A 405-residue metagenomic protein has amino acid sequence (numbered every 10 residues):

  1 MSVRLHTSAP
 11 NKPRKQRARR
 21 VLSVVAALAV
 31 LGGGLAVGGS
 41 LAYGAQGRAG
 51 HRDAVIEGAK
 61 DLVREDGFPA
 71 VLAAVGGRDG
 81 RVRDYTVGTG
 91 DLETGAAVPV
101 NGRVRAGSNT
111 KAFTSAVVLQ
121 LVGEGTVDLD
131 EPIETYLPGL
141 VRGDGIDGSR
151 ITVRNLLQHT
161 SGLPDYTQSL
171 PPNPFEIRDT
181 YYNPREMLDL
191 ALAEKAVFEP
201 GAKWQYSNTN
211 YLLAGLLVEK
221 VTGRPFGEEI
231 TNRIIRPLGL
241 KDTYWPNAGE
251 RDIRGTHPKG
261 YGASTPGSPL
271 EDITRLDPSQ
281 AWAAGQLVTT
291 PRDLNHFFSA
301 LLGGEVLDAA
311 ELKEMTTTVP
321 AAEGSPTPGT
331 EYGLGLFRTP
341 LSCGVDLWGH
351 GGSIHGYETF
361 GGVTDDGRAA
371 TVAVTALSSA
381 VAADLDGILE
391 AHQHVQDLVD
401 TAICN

Functional and structural regions predicted by a protein language model:
S2-L5, G32-Y85, R275-N405: Catalytic loop of the DD-peptidase/beta-lactamase superfamily, centered on the K-T-G motif and neighboring
S8-A29: N-terminal export and membrane-targeting signals
H51, V55, A106, T110 (+4 more regions): Hydrophobic (often cysteine-bearing) scaffold residues that line and stabilize catalytic clefts of nucleotide/cofactor
A59, D79-G80, K111-T114, V118 (+7 more regions): Residue-level preference for non-acidic, small/hydrophobic
D66-P69, E93-L156, F198-S207, W282: Short active-site loop at a secondary-structure junction that contains or immediately precedes the catalytic residue(s)
G76, T89-D91, P132-L140, L170-F175 (+2 more regions): Short linear capping/connector segments at secondary-structure termini
D79-A97: N-terminal, post-signal-peptide region of Sec/Tat-exported proteins
G145-L347: Short, surface-exposed loop or secondary-structure junction motifs that flank catalytic or metal-binding residues
